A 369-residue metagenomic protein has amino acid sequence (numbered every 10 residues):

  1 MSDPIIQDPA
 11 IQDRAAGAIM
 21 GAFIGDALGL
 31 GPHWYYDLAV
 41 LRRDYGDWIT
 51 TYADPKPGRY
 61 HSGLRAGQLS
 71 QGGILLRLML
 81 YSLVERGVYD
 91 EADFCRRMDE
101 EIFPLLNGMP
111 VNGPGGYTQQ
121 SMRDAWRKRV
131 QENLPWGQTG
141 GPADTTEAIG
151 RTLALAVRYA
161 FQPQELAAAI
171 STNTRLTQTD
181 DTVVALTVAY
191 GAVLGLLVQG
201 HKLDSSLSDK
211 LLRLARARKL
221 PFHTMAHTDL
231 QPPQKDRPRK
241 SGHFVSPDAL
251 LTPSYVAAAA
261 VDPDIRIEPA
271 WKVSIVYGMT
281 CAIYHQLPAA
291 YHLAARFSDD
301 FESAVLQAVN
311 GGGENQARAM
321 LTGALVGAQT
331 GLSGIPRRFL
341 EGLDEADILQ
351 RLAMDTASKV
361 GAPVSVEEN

Functional and structural regions predicted by a protein language model:
M1-N369: Structured, active/binding-site neighborhoods that engage oxygen-rich ligands
